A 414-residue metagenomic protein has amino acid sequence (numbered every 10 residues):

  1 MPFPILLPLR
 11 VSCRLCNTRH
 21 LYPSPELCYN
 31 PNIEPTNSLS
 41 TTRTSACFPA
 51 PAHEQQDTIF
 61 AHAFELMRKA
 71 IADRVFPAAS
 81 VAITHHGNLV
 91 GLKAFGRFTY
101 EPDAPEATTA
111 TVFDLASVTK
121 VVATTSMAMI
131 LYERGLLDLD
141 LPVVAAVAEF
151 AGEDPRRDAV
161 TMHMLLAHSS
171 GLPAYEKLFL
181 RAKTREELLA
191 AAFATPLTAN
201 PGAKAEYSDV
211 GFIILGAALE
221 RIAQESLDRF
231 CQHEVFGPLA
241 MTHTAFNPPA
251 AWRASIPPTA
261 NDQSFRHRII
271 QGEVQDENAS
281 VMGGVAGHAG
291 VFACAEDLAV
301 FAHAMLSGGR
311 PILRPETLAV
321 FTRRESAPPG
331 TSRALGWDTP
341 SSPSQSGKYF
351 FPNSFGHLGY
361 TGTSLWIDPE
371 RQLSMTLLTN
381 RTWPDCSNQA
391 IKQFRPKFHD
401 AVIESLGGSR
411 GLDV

Functional and structural regions predicted by a protein language model:
C13-C16, C28: Cysteine-centered motifs
F48, H53-L115, L136-D138, A190 (+1 more regions): Short, conserved catalytic-motif segment at the N-terminal edge
A61-R68, V81, G87, T111-V143 (+3 more regions): Active-site SXXK
L92-F95, T99, D154-N353: Short, surface-exposed loop or secondary-structure junction motifs that flank catalytic or metal-binding residues
D138-E153, G237-L239: Short, glycine/proline-biased beta-turn/loop segments that scaffold the active-site neighborhood
S307, L313-T317, T322-E325, S342-S344 (+1 more regions): Short, gly/Ser/Thr-rich active-site loops of penicillin-recognizing serine hydrolases
L365, Q372-R381, D385: Short, well-ordered beta-strand elements
